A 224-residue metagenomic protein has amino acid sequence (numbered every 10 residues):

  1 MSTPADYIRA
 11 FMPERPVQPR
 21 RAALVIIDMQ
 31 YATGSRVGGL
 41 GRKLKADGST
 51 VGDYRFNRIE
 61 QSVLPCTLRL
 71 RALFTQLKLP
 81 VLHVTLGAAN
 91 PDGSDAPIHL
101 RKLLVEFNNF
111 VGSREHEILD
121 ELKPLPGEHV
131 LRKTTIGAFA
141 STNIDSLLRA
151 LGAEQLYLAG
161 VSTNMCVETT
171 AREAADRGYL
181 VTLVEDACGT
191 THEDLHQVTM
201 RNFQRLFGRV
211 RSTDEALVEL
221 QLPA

Functional and structural regions predicted by a protein language model:
M1-A23, Y31, V37-G41, L68-L77 (+2 more regions): Active-site-adjacent betaalpha module
T33, D53-I59, L156-Y157: Surface-exposed cleft-lining segments at the edges of enzyme active sites
V37-F56: A solvent-exposed, charged loop/short amphipathic helix patch at secondary-structure junctions
Y54-Q61, E106-F110: Short coil/turn segments at secondary-structure boundaries
V63-C66: Conserved alpha-helical elements of sugar-nucleotide-dependent glycosyltransferases
L82-A88: A basic- and aromatic-enriched beta-loop-alpha substructure that forms the phosphate/nucleotide- and DNA/RNA-contacting
